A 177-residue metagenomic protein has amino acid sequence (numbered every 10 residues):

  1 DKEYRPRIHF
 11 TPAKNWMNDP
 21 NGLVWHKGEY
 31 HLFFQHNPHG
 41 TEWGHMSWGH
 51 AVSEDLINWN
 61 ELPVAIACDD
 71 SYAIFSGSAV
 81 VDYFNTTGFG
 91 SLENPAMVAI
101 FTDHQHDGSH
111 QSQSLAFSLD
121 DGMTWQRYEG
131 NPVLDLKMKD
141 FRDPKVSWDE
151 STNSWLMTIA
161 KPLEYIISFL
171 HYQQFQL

Functional and structural regions predicted by a protein language model:
D1-D143, W148-L177: Beta-rich carbohydrate-recognition and catalytic domains
